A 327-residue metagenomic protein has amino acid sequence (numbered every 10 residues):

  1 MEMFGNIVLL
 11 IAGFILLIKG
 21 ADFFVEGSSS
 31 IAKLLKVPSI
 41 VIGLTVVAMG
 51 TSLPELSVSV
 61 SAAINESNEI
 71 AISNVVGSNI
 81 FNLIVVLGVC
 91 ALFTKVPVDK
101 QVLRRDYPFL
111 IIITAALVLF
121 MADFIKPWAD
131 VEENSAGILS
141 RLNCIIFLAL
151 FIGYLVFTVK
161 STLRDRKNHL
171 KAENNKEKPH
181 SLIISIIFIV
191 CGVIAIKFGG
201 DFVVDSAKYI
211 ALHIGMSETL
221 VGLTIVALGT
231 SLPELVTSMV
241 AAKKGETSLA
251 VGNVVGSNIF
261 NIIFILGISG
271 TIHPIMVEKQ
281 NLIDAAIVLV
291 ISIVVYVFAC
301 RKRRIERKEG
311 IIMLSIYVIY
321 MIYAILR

Functional and structural regions predicted by a protein language model:
M1-R327: Hydrophobic alpha-helical segments, chiefly the membrane-spanning helices and signal/signal-anchor peptides
